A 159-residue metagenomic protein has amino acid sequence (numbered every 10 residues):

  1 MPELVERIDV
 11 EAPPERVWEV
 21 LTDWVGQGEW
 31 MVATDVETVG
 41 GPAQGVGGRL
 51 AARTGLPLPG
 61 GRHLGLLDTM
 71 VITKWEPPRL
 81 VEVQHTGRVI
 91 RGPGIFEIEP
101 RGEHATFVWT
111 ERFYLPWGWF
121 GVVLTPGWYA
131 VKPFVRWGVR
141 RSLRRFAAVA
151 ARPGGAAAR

Functional and structural regions predicted by a protein language model:
M1-G45, R159: Hydrophobic ligand-binding cavity/cleft-lining segments
M1-P2, M31-D35, L56-R62, E111: Short acidic/polar alpha-helix capping motifs at helix-coil junctions
L4, D68, G94: Residues that flank catalytic or metal-binding motifs in active/ligand-binding sites
R7-E11, V71, Q84, E97: Generic structural detector for well-ordered beta-strands
V10-A12, L56-L58, P100, L115: Non-catalytic surface loops within mature trypsin-like serine protease
P14, K132, R136-V139, L143: A structural signal for well-ordered alpha-helical scaffolds and beta->alpha junctions
G28, T38-I90, R101-T106, R140-R159: Glycine-rich portal/gate segments that line the openings of hydrophobic small-molecule binding cavities
Q84-W137: Beta-strand/loop substructures that line and gate deep hydrophobic ligand-binding cavities in soluble
